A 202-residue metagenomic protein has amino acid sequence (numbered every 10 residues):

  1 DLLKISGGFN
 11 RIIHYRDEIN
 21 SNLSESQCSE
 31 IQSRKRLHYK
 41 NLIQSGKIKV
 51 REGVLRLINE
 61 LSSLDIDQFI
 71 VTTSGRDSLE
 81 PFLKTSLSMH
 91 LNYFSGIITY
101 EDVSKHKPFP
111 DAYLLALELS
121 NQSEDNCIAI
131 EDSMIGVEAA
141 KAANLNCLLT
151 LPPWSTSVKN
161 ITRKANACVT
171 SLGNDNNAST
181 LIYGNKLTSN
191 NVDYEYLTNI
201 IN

Functional and structural regions predicted by a protein language model:
D1-E52, E60-S63, E80: N-terminal helical cap/lid subdomain that shapes the substrate entry/recognition surface in HAD-like hydrolases
L55, N59, G75-N202: Asp-based, Mg2+/Mn2+-dependent phosphohydrolase catalytic module
